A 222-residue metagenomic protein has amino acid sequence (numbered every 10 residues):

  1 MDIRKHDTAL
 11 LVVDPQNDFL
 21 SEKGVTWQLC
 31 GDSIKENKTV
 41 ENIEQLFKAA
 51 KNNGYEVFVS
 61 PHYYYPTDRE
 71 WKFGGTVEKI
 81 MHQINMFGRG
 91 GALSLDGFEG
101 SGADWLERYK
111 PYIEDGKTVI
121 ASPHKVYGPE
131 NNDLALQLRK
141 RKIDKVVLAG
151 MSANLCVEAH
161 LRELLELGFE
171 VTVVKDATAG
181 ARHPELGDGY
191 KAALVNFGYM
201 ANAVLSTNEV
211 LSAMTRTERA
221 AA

Functional and structural regions predicted by a protein language model:
M1-A9, D18-F19, E36, Q45-N53 (+1 more regions): Active-site-adjacent betaalpha module
V13-P15: N-terminal nucleotide-binding beta1-loop-alpha1 segment
E22: A short, glycine/acidic-enriched catalytic loop
V25-K35: Short glycine-enriched, charge-decorated loop/helix-capping segments at active-site entrances that position
T39-V40: Glycine-rich loop(s) and the adjacent beta-strand/alpha-helix scaffold that form part
Y55-H62, V174: Short beta-strand segments at enzyme active-site cores
Y63-Y64, T178: Glycine-rich beta-alpha junction loops
Y65-R69: Short catalytic/ligand-binding loop motif for oxyanion handling, primarily in non-cytosolic enzymes, centered on
